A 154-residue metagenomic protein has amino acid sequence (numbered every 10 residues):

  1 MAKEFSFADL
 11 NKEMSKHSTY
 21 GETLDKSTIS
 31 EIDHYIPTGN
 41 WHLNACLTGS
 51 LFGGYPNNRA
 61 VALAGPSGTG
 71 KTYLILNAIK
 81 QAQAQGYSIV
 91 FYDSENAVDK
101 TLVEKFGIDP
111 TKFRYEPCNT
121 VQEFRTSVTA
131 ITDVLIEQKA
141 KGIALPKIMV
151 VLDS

Functional and structural regions predicted by a protein language model:
A2-F113, F124-D133: The Walker A/P-loop phosphate-binding site
F113-N119: Short acidic-hydrophobic, aromatic-tinged amphipathic segments that line or gate anion-handling sites
N119-S154: Phosphate-binding/switch loop-helix module in NTP-utilizing enzymes
